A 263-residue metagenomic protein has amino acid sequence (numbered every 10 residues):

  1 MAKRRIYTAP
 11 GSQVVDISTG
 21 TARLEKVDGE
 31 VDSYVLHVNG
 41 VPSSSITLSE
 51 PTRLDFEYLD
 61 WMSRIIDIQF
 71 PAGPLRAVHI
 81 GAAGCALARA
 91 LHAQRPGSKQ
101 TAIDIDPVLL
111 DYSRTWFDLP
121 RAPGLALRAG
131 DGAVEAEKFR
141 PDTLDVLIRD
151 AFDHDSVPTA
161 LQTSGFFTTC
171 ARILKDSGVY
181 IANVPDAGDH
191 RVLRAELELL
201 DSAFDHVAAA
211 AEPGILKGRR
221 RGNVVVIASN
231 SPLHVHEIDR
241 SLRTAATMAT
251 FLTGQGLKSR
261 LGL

Functional and structural regions predicted by a protein language model:
A2-V27, S43-S49, D67-I68, K217-L263: SAM/dcSAM-binding transferase cores
E25, L59-W61, D131-E137, L144 (+4 more regions): Hydrophobic, well-ordered secondary-structure segments that either form specific early membrane-associated helices used
E30, S49-R172, L197: The AdoMet/dcAdoMet-binding core of the Class I SAM-like
E30-I46: A short, structured beta-strand/loop element
V31-V35, T143, N223: A generic structural signal for beta-strand entry/edge sites
V41-S45, F152-D155, Y180, A187: A short, flexible beta-alpha/helix-coil linker loop
G97-K99, A122-G124, S177, F204-H206 (+2 more regions): A generic structural signal for alpha->beta connector loops
F167-L233: C-terminal substrate-binding/active-site "lid" region of AdoMet-derived donor-dependent transferases
